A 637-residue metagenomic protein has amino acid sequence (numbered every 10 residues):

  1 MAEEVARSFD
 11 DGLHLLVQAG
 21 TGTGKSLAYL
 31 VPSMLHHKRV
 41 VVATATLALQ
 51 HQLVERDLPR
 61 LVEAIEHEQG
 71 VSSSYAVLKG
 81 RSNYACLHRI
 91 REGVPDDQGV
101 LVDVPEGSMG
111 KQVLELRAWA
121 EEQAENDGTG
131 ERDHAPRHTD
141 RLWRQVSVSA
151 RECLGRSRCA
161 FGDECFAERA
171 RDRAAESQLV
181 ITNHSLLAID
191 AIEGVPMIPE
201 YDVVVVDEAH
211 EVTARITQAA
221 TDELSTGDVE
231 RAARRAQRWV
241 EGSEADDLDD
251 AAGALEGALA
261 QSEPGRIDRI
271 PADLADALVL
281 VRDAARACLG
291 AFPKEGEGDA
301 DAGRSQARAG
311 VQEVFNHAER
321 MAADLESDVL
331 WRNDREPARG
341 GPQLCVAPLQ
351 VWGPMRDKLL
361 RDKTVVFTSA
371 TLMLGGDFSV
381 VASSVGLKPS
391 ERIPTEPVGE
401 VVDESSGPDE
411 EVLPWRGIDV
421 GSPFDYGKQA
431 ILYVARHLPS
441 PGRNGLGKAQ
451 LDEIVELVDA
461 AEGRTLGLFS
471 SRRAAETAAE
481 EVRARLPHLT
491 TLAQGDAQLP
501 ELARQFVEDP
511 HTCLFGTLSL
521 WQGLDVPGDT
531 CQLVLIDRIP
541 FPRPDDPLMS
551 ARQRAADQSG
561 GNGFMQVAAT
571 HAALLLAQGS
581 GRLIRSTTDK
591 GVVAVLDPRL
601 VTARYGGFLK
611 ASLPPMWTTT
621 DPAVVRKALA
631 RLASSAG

Functional and structural regions predicted by a protein language model:
M1-V17: Conserved pre-motif I regulatory segment
A6-D10, S26-R39, R56-R60: Walker A/P-loop NTP-binding motif
T21, K38-Q178, D283, G290-P293 (+1 more regions): A substrate-engagement module of RecA-like helicase motors
L35, A48-H51, E55-P59, R151-E152 (+3 more regions): Signature of the SF2 helicase/ATPase Hel1-core->accessory helical subdomain module
V40-L49, V366-A370, R464-S470, A594-L596: Conserved RecA-like ASCE P-loop NTPase motor core of nucleic-acid helicases/translocases
R144-Q178, E193-V195, C288-R436, G445-D452 (+3 more regions): A contiguous, basic/glycine-rich beta-loop/short-helix subdomain that forms a polymer-engagement track
P423, A435-G445, D496-V601: Conserved RecA-like P-loop NTPase helicase motor core
S470-G495: Conserved helicase motor "Helicase C" RecA-like lobe of SF1/SF2 P-loop NTPases
